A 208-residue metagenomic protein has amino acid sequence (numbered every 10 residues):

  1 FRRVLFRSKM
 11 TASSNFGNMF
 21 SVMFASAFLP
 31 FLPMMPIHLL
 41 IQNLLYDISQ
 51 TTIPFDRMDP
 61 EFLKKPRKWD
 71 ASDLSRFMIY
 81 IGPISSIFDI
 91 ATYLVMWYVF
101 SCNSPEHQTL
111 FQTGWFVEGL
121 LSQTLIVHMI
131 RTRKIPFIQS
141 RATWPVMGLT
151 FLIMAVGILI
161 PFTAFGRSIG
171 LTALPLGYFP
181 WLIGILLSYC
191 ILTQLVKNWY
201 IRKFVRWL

Functional and structural regions predicted by a protein language model:
R3-K134: Membrane-embedded transport module
R3-M10, E106, F165-L208: Cytosolic catalytic headpiece
M23-F31, P136, L159-P175: Transmembrane helix-loop junctions at the membrane interface of multipass transporters and ion channels
L39-Y46, E118-I126, I153-I160, I185-Q194: Alpha-helical transmembrane segments of multi-pass membrane proteins
M58, W69, I126, L149 (+2 more regions): Multi-pass alpha-helical transmembrane bundle typical of ion/small-solute transporters and intramembrane aspartyl
P60-K64, F137-Q139, Y200-L208: Short, Lys/Arg-enriched, Gly/Pro-containing loop segments at transmembrane-helix junctions of multi-pass membrane
F88-L94, I153-S168: Hydrophobic alpha-helical transmembrane segments in multi-pass integral membrane proteins
I138-M147: Cytoplasmic-side transmembrane-helix entry/capping segments in multi-pass membrane proteins
